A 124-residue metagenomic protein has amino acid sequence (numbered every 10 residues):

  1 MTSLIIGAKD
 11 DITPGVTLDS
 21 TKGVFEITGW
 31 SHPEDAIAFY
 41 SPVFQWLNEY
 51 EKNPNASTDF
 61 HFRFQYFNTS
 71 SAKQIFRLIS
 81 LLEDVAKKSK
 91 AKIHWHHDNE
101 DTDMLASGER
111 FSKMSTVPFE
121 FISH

Functional and structural regions predicted by a protein language model:
M1-D19: Short beta-strand/loop segment at the start of cytosolic alpha/beta domains
D11-T17, H32-A56: A short, well-ordered alpha-helical element
G23-G29: Short, aliphatic-rich beta-strand segments
V24, T58-D59: Structural motif
S31-E34, F67-T69: Short acidic, S/G/P-rich loop/turn micro-motifs used as interaction or catalytic elements
V43, D59-F111: Amphipathic alpha-helical interaction surfaces in cytosolic regulatory modules
E120-H124: A generic structural motif
